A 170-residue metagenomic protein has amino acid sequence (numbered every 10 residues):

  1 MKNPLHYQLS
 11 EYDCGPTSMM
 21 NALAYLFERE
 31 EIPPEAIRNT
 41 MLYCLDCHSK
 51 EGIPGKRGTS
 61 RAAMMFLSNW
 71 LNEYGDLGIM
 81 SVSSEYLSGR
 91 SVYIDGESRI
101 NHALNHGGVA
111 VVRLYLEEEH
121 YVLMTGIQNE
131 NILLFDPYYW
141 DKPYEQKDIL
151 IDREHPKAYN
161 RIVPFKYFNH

Functional and structural regions predicted by a protein language model:
M1-G52: Active-site nucleophile-adjacent alpha helix/oxyanion-hole segment immediately C-terminal to the catalytic cysteine
K2-N3, L42-N169: Conserved active-site-adjacent core of cysteine acyl-enzyme catalytic domains
